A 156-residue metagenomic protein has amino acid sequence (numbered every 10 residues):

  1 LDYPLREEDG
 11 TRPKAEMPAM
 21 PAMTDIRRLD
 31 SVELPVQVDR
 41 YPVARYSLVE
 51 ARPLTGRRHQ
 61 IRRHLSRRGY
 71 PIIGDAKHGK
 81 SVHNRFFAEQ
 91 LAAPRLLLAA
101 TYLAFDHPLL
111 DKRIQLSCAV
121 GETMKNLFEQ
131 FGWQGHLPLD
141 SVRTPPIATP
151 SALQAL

Functional and structural regions predicted by a protein language model:
L1-L156: RNA pseudouridine synthases
